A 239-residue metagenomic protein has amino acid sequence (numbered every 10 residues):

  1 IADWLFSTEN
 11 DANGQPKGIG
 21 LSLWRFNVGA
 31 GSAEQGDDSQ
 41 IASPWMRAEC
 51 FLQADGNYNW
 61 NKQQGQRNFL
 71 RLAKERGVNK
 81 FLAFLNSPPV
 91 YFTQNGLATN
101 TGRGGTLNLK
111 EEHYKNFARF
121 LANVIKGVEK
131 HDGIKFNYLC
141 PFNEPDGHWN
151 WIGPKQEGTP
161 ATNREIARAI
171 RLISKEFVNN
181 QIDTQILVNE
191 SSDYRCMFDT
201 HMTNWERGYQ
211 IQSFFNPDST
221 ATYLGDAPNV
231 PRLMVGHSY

Functional and structural regions predicted by a protein language model:
I1-N137, Q156-A167, R171, K175: N-terminal catalytic cores of secreted or lumenal carbohydrate-active enzymes
D3, D11, D37-D38, D55 (+7 more regions): Acidic-enriched, low-complexity/disordered segments with a strong bias for Aspartate over Glutamate
F81, L85-P88, I125-K155, V188-S192 (+1 more regions): Active-site groove signature of glycoside hydrolases
G102-K110, E144-A161, S191-T200: Active-site-proximal beta-alpha loop/turn segments in soluble metabolic enzymes
K126, Q156-Y239: Noncatalytic carbohydrate-binding groove/subsite architecture in carbohydrate-active enzymes
